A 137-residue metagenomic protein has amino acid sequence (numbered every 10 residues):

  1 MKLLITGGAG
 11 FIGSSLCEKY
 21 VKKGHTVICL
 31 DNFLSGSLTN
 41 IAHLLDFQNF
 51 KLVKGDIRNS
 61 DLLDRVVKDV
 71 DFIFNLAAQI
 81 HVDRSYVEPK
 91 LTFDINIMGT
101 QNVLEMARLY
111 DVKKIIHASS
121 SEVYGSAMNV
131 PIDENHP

Functional and structural regions predicted by a protein language model:
M1-P137: N-terminal Rossmann-like NAD(P)+-binding domain of SDR-like oxidoreductases, especially those catalyzing
